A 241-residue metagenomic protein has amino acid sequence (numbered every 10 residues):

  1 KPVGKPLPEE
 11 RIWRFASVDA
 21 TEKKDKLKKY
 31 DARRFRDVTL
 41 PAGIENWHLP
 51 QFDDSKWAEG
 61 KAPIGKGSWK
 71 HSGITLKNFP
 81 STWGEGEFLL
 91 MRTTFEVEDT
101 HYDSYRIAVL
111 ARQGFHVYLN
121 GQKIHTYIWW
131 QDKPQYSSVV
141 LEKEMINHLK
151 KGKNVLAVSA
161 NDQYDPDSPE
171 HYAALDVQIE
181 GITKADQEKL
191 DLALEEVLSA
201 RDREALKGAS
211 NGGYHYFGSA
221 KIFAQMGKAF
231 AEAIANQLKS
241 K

Functional and structural regions predicted by a protein language model:
V3-L49, I64, W130, L141-E196: An acidic-aromatic loop/edge-strand motif
P50, S55-G84: Surface-exposed, low-complexity/disordered Ser/Thr/Gly/Pro/Asn-rich loops and linkers
W57, F95-G121, L156: Aromatic-lined ligand-binding clefts that engage carbohydrates, nucleic acids, or primary amines
K61-I64, Y164, I234-L238: Sec/Tat-exported extracytoplasmic proteins
G84-G86, E98-T100, D132, L149-K151: Surface-exposed coil/turn segments at beta-strand junctions on protein surfaces, enriched
E85-E98, S137-L141: Short beta-strands within extracellular/lumenal beta-sheet-rich domains
L119-E142: Solvent-exposed beta-strand/loop surfaces of large extracellular or lumenal domains
K207-K241: Histidine-centered active-site loop/cap adjacent to the catalytic His in serine esterases/O-acetyl transfer systems
